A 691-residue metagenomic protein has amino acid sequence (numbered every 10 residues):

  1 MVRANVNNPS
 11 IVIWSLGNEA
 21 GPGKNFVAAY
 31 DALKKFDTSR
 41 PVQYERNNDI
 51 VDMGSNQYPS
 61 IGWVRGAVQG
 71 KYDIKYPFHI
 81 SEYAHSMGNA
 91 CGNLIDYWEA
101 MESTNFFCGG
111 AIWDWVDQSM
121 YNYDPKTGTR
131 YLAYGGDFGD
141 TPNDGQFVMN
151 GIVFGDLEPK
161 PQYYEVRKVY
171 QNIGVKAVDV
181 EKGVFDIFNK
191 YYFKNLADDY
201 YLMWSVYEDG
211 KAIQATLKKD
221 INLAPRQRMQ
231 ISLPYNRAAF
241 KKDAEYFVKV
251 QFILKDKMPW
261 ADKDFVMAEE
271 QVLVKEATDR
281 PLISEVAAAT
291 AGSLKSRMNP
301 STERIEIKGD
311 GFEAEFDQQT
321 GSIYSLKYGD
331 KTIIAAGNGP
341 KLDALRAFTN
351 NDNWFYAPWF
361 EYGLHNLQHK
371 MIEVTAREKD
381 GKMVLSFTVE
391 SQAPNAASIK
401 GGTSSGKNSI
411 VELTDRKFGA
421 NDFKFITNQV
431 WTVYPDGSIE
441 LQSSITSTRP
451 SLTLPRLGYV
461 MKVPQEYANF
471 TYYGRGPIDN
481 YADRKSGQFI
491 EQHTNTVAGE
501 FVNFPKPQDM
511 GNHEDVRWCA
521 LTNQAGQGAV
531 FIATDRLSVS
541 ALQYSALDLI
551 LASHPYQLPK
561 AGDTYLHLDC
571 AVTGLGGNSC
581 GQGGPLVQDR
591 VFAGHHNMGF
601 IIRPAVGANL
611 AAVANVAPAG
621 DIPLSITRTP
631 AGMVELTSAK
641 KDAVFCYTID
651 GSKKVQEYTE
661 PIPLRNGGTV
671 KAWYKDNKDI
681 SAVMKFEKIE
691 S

Functional and structural regions predicted by a protein language model:
M1-N150: Substrate-binding/catalytic cleft of secreted carbohydrate-active enzymes, primarily glycoside hydrolases
A100-Q318, K400, L441-S444, A608-L610 (+1 more regions): Carbohydrate-binding surfaces of carbohydrate-active enzymes
K194-L196, Y459-V460, L636-S638: Aromatic-lined ligand-binding clefts that engage carbohydrates, nucleic acids, or primary amines
L202-W204, Y459, F645-Y647: Short beta-strand elements bearing conserved aromatic residues within extracellular beta-rich modules
S205-A212, Y328-K331, I649-K653, N677: Change "in extracellular beta-sheet-rich domains … of secreted and cell-surface proteins" to "in beta-sheet-rich domains
Q227-L233, H596, E660-I662: Short strand-edge motifs at loop-to-beta-strand transitions and within beta-strands of extracellular beta-rich domains
P234-D243, D256-M258, V272-A617: Beta-strand/loop-rich accessory regions of lumenal/periplasmic or secreted enzymes, predominantly carbohydrate-active
P618-S691: Short, compositionally stereotyped local motifs that mark structural "simplifiers"
